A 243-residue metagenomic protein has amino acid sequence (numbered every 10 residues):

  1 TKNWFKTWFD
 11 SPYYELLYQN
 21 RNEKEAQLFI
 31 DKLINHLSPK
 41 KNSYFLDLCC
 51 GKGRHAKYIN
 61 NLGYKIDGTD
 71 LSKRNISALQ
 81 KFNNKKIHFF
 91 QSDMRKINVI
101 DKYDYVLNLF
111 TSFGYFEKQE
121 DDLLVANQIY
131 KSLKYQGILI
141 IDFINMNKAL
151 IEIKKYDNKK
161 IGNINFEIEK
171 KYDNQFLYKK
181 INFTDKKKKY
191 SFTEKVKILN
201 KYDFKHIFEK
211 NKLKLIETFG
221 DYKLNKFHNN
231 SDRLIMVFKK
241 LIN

Functional and structural regions predicted by a protein language model:
T1-K40: Conserved class I S-adenosyl-L-methionine
L46, G53-K96: Class I SAM-dependent methyltransferase SAM/SAH-binding core
R95-V106: A short acidic, Gly/Pro-enriched loop at the edge of an enzyme's catalytic core that lines a small-molecule cofactor
D104-E120: A short SAM/SAH-binding and catalytic strip from SAM-dependent methyltransferases
L123-Y135: A short glycine-rich, Lys/Arg-flanked "PGG" loop and its adjoining helix->strand segment in the class I
I140-I207: SAM-dependent methyltransferase
D203-N243: C-terminal lobe and adjacent flexible extensions of AdoMet/dcAdoMet transferase-like proteins
